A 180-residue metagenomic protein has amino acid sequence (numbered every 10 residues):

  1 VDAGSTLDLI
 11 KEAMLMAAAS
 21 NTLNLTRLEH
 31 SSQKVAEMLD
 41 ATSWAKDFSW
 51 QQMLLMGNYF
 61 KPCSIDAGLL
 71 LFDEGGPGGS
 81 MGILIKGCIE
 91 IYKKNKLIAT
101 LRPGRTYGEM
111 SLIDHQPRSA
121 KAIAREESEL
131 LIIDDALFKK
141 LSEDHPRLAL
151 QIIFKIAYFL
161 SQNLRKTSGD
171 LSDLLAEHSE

Functional and structural regions predicted by a protein language model:
V1-E180: Cytosolic regulatory regions built on CNB/CRP/Popeye-like sensor folds
